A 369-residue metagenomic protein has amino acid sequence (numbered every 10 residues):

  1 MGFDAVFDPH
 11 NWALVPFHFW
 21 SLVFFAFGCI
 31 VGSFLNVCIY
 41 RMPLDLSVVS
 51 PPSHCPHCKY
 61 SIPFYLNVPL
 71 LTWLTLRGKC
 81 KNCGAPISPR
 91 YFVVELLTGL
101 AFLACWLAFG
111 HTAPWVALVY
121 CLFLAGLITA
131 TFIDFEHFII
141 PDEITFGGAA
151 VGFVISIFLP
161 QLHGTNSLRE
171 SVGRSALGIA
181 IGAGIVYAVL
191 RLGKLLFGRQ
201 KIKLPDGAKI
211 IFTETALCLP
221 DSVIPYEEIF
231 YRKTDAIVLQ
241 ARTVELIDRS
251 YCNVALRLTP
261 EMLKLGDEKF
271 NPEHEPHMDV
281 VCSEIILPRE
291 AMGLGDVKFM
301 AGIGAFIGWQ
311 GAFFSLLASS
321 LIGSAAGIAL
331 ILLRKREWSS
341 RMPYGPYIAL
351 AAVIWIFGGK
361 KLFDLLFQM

Functional and structural regions predicted by a protein language model:
M1-M369: A membrane-topology feature that recognizes alpha-helical transmembrane segments and their immediate juxtamembrane
